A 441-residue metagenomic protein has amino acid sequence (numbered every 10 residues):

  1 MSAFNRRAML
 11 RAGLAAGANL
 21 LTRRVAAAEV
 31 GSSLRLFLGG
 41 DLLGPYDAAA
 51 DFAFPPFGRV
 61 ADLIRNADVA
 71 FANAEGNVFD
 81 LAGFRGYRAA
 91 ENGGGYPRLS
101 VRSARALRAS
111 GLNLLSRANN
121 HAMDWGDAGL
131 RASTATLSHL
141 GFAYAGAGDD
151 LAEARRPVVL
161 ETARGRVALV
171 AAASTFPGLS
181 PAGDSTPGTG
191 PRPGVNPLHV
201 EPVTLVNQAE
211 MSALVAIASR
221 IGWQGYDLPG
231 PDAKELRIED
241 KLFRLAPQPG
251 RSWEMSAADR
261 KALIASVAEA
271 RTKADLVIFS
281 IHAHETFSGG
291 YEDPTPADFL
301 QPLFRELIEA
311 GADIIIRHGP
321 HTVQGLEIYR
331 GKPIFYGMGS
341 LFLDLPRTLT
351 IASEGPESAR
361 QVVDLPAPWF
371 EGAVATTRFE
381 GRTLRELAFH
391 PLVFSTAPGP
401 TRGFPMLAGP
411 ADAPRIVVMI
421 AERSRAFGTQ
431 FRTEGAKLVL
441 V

Functional and structural regions predicted by a protein language model:
F4, A8-T22, A26-V441: Acidic, metal/ion-coordinating pockets
